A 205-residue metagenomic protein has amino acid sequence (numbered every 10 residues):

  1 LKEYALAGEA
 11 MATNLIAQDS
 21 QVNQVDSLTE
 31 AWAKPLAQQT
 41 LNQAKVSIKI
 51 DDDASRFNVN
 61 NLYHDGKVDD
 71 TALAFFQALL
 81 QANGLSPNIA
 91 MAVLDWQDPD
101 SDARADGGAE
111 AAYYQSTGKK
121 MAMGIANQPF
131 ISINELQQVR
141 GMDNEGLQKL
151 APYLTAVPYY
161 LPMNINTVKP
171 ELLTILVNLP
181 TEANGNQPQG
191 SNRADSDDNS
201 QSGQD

Functional and structural regions predicted by a protein language model:
L1-D205: Compositionally biased linear targeting/interaction segments
